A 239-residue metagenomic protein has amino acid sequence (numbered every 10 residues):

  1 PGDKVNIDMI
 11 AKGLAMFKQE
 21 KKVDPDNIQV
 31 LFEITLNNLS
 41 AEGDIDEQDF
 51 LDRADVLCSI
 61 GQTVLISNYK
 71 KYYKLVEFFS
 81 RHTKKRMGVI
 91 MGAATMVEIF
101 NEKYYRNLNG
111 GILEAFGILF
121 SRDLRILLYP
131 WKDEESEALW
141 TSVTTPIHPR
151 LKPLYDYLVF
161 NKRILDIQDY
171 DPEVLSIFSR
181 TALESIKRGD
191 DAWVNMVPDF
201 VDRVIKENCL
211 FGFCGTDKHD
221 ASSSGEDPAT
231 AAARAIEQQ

Functional and structural regions predicted by a protein language model:
P1-Q239: Nucleotidyltransferase catalytic core that binds NTPs
